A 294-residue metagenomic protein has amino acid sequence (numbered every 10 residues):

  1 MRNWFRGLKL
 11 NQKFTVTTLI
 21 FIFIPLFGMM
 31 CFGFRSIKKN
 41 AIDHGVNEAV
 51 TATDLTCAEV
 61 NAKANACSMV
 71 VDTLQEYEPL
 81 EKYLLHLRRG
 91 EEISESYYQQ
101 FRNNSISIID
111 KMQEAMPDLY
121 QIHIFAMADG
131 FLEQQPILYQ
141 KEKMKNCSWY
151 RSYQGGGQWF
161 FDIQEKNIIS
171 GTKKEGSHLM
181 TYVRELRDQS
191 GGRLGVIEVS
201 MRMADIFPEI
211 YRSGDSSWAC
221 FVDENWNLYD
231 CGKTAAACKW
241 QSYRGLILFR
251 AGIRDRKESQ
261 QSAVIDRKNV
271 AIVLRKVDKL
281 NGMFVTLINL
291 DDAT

Functional and structural regions predicted by a protein language model:
M1-L8, N40, N47-E48, I163-E165 (+1 more regions): N-terminal sensory and localization modules of signal-transduction and trafficking proteins
G7-G90: Juxtamembrane extracytoplasmic/periplasmic/luminal helical "stalk" adjacent to the first N-terminal
E76, I122-D129, W218-L228: Short hydrophobic alpha-helical segments used for membrane anchoring or interfacial signaling
R102-M112, S190-A236: Solvent-exposed, extracytoplasmic
E114-M201, P208-E209: Extracytoplasmic/periplasmic ligand-binding sensor regions of membrane-associated signaling proteins
L132-E142, L228-A251: GAF sensory domains
S152-R187, W218-C220, Y243-K279: Membrane-proximal, non-catalytic sensory/regulatory domains of signal-transducing membrane proteins
Y182, R193-M203, D266-T294: Short, hydrophobic beta-strand elements of compact beta-sandwich sensory domains
